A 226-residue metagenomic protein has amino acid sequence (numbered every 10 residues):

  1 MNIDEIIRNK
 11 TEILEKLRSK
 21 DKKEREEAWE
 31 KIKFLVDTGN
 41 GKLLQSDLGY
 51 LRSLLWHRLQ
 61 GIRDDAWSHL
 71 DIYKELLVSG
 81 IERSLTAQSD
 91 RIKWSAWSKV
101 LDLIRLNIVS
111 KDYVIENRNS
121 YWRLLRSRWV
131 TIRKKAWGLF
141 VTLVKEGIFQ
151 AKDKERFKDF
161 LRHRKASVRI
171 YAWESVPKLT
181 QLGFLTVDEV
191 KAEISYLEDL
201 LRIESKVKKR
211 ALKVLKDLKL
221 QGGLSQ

Functional and structural regions predicted by a protein language model:
M1-D21, Q226: N-terminal intrinsically disordered, low-complexity tails enriched in polar/charged
M1-E5, K23-K42, S53, G61-E75 (+4 more regions): Structural detector for internal amphipathic alpha-helices that build alpha-solenoid repeat scaffolds
I6-K10, L44-L48, Y73-V78, Y113-N119 (+2 more regions): Core helices of alpha-solenoid repeat scaffolds
I7, L14, W29, K33-V36 (+5 more regions): Residue-level detector of alpha-helical secondary structure
E12-K20, D47-R58, G80-Q88, S120-R128 (+2 more regions): Alpha-solenoid HEAT/Armadillo-like helical repeat scaffolds in large eukaryotic proteins
D153-D199: Ankyrin-repeat and related helical/solenoid repeat scaffolds used for protein-protein interactions
G222-L224: Alpha-helical linker/edge segments of TPR/alpha-solenoid repeat scaffolds and analogous pre-/post-domain helices
